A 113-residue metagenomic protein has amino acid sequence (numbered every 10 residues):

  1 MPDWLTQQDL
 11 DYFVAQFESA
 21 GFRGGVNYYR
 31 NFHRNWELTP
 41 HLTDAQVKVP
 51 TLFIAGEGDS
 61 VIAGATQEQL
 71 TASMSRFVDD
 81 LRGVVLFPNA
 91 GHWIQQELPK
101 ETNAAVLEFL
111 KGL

Functional and structural regions predicted by a protein language model:
M1-A65: Alpha/beta-hydrolase
Q7, D11, A15, N27 (+4 more regions): Replace "anionic and nucleotidyl ligands
A45, L52-A90: Conserved loop-alpha-helix segment in the C-terminal half of the alpha/beta-hydrolase fold that carries the catalytic
V78-L113: Catalytic active-site module of serine/aspartate enzymes centered on a nucleophile-bearing elbow/loop
